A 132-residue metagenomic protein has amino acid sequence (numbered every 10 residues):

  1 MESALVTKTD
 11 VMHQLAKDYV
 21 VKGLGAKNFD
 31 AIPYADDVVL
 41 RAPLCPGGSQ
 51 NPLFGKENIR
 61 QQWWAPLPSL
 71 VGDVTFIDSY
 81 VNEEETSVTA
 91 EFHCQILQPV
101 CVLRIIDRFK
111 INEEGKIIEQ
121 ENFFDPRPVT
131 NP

Functional and structural regions predicted by a protein language model:
M1-A4, L15, L44, G48 (+1 more regions): Residue-level detector of alpha-helix boundaries and kinks
E2-D37: Short acidic-aromatic low-complexity motifs
E2-V6, Q61-P132: A beta-strand edge to alpha-helix "cap/lid" segment located at domain peripheries
T9, Q50, V129: Short glycine-/acidic-enriched loop or helix-start segments at secondary-structure transitions that form or flank
H13-A16, K56-R60, V102: A structural signal for well-ordered alpha-helical scaffolds and beta->alpha junctions
N28-T86: A solvent-exposed, acidic/Ser-Thr-rich amphipathic alpha-helical stretch
